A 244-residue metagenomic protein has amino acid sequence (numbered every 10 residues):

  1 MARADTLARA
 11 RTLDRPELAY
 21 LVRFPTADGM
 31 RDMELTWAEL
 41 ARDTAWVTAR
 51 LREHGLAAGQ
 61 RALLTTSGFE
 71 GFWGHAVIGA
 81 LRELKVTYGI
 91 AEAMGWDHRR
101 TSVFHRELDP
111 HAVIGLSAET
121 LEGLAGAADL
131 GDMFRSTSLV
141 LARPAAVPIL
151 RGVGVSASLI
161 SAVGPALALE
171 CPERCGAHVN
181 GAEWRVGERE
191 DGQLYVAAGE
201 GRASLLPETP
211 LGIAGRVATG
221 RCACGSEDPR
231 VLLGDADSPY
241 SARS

Functional and structural regions predicted by a protein language model:
M1-R61, T66-W73, E83, R99-S102 (+3 more regions): Nucleotide 5′-phosphate-binding alpha/beta core
A2-R3, R61, G74, L84-S244: Active-site glycine/GP-rich loop and adjacent strand/helix microenvironment that borders small-molecule binding pockets
